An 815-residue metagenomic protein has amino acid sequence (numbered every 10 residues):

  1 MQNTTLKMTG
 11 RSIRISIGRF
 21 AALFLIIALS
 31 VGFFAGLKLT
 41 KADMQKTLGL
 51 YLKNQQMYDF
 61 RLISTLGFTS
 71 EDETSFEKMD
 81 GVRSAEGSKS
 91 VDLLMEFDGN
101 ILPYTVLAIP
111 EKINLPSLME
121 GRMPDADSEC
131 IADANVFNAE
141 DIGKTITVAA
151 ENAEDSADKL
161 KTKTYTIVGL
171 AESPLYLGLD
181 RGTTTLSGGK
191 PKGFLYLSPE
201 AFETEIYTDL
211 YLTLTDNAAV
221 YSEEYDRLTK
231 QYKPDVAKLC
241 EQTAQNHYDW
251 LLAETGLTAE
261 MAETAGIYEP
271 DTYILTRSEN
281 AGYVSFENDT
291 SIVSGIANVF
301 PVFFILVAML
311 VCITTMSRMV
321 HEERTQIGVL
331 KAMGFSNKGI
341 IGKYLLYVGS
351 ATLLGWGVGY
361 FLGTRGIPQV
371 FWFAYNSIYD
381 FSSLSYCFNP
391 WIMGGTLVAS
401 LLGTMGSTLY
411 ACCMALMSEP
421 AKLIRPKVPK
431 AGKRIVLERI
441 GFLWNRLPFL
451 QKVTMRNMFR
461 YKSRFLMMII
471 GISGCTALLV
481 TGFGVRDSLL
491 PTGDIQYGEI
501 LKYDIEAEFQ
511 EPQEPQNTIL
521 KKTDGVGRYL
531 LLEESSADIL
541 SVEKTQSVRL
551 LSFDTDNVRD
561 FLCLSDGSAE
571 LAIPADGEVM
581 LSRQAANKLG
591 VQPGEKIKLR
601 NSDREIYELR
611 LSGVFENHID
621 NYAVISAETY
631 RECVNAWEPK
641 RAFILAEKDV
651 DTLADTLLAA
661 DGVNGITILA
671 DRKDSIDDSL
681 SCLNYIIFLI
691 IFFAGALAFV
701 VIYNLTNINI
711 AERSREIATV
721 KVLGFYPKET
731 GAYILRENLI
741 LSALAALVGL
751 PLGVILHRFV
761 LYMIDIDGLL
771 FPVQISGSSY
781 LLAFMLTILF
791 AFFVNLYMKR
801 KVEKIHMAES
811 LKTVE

Functional and structural regions predicted by a protein language model:
M1-A35, L345, K433-G474, N709 (+4 more regions): N-terminal Sec/SRP start-transfer signal
Q2-L306, R318, N337, T492 (+3 more regions): Membrane transport/envelope proteins' first extracytoplasmic loop
M8, R14-G18, L310-S350, N684 (+2 more regions): Interfacial "coupling" helices/loops that link adjacent transmembrane helices in transporter permeases
K41, Q45, G49, T408-A421 (+4 more regions): Juxtamembrane/interface segments at transmembrane-helix termini
M309, I313-R318, E323-T325, G349-F381 (+5 more regions): Small-residue-rich transmembrane alpha-helices
F449-D576, M580-Q584, Q592-E595, C682: Juxtamembrane segments of multi-pass membrane proteins
K640-L645, T656-Y762, I766, L770-V773 (+4 more regions): C-terminal transmembrane helical bundles of large multi-pass transporters and their helix-start/helix-kink determinants
